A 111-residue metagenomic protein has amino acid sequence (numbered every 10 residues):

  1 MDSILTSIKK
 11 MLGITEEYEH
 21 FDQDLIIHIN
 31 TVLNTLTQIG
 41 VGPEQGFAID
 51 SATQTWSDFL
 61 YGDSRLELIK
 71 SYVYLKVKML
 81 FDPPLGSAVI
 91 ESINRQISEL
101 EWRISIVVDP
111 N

Functional and structural regions predicted by a protein language model:
M1-R65, S92, S98-N111: Conserved short "hinge" loops at termini or chain/domain junctions
S71-D82: Short, hydrophobic/amphipathic alpha-helical patches that form generic packing surfaces within helical domains
